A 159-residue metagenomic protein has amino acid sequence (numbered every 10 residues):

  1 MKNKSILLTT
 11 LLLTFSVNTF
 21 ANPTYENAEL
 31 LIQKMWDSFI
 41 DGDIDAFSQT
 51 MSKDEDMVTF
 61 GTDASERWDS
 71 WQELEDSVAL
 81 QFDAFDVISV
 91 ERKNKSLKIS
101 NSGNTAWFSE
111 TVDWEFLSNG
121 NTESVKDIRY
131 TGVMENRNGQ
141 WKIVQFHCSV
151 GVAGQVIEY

Functional and structural regions predicted by a protein language model:
M1-K2: N-terminal secretory signal peptides that target proteins for export/translocation
S5-F15: Sec-dependent N-terminal signal peptides
S16-K53, Y159: Short, low-complexity N-terminal intrinsically disordered segments enriched in polar/charged residues
I44-I99: A solvent-exposed, acidic/Ser-Thr-rich amphipathic alpha-helical stretch
V78, K93-K98, V112-W114, R129-E135: Hydrophobic/aromatic beta-strand elements that line small-molecule binding cavities or substrate pockets in beta-rich
A84-F85, W114-S124: Short, cysteine-centered beta-strand-loop-beta hairpins and adjacent loop/turn segments enriched in charged/polar
N104-W114: A short hydrophobic beta-strand element
W107, D127-I157: Short beta-strand edge/turn micro-motifs at domain boundaries
